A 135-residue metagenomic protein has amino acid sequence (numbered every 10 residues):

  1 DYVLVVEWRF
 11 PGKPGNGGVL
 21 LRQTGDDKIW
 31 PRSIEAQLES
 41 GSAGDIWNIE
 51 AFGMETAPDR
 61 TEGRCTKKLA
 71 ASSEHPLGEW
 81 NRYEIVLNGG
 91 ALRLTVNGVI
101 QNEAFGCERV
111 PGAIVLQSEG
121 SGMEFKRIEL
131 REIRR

Functional and structural regions predicted by a protein language model:
D1-R135: Carbohydrate-interacting regions of secretory-pathway proteins
